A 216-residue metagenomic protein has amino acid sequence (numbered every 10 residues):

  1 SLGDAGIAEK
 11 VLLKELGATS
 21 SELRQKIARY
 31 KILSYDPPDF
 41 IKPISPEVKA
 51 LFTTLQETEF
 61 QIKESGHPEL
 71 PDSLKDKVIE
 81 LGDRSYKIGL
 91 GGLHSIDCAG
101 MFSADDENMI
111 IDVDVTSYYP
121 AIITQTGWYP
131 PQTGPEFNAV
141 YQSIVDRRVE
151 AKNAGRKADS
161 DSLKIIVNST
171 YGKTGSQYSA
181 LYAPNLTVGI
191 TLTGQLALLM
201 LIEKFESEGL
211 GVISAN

Functional and structural regions predicted by a protein language model:
S1-N216: Conserved acidic
